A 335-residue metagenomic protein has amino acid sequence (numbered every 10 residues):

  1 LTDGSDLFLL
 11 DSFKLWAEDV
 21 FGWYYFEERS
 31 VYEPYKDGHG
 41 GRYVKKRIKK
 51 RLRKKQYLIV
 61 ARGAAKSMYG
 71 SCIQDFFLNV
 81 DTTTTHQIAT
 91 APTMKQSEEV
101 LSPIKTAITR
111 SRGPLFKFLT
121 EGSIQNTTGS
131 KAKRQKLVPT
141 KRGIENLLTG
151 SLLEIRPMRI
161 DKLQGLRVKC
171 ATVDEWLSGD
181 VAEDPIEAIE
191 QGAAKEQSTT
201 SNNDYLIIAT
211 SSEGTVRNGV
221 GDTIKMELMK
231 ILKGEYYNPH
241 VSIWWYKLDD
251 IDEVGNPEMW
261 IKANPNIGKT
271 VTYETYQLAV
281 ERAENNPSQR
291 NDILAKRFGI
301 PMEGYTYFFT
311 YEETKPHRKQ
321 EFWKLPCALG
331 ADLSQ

Functional and structural regions predicted by a protein language model:
L1-A331: Phosphate/NTP-binding elements of NTP-utilizing enzymes
L333-Q335: Short acidic, Gly/Ser-rich segments with clustered Asp/Glu that frequently serve as metal-coordination loops in enzyme
